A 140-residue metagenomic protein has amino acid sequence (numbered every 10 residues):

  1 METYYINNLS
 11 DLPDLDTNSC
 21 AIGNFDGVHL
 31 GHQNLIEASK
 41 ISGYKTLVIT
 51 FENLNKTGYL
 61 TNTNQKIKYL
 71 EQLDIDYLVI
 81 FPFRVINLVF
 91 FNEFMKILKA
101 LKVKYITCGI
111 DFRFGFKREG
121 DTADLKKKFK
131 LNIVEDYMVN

Functional and structural regions predicted by a protein language model:
M1-N140: Nucleotidyltransferase catalytic core that binds NTPs
